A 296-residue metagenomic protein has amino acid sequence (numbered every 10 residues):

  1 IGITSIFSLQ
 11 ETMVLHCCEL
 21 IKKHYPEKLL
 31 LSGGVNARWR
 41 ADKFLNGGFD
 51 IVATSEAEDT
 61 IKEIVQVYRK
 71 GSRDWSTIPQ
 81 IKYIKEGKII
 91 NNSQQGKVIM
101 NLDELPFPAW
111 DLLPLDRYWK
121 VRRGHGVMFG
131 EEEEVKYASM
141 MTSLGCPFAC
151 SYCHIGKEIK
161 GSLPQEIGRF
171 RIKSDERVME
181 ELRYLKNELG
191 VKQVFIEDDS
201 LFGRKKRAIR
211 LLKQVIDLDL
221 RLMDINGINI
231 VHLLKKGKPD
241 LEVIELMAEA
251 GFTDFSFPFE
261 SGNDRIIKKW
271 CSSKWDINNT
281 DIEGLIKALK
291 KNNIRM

Functional and structural regions predicted by a protein language model:
I1, H24-P26, G47-F49, G190-V194 (+2 more regions): Short, surface-exposed connector motifs at secondary-structure boundaries
I1-N101: Glycine-rich beta-alpha loop elements in corrinoid/cobalamin-binding modules across cobalamin-dependent enzymes
P108-R295: Radical SAM [4Fe-4S] cluster-binding motif and immediate context
